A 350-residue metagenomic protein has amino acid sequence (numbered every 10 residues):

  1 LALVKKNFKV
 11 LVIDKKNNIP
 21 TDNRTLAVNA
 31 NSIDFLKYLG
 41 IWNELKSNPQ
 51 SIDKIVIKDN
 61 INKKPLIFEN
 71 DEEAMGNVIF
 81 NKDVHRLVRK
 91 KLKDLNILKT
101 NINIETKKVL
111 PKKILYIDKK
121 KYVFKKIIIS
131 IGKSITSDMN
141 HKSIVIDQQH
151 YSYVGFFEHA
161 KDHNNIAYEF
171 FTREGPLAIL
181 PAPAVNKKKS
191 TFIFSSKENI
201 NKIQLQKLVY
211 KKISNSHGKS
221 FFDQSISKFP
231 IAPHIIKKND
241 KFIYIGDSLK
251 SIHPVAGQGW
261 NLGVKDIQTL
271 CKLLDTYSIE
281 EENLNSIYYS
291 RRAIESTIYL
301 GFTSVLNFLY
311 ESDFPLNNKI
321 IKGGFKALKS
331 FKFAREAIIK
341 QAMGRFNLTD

Functional and structural regions predicted by a protein language model:
A2-R24: Glycine-rich FAD pyrophosphate-binding loop
F8, I41, I97: Short phosphate-binding/catalytic loops that engage adenosine nucleotides
V10, K121, I243: Hydrophobic "anchor" residues on beta-strands that sit immediately upstream of conserved functional sites
N17-K37, I41: Conserved N-terminal glycine-rich FAD pyrophosphate-binding loop of Rossmann-like flavoproteins
D34-Y38, N48-M139, I146-V154, T349: Conserved N-terminal helical subregion
K126-I226: Conserved FAD-binding catalytic core of PHBH/FMO-like flavoproteins
N199-E282: FAD/FMN-dependent oxidoreductases across multiple families
K272-D350: C-terminal helical "tail/cap" subdomain of flavin- and related membrane-associated enzymes
